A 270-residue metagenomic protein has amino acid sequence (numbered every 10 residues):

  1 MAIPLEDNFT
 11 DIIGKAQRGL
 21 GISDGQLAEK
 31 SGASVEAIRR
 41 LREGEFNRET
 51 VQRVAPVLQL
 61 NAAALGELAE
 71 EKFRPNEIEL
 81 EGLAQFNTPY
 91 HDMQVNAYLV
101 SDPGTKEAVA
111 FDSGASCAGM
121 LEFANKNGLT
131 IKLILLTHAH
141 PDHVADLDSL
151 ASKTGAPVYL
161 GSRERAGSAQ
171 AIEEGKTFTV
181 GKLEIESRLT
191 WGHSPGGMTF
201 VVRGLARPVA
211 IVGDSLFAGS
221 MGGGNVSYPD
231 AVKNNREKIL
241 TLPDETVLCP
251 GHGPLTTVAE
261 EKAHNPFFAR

Functional and structural regions predicted by a protein language model:
M1-L20: A short, Lys/Arg-rich alpha-helix, primarily the initiator
S23-A28, V54: Short alpha-helical "recognition helix" segments of helix-turn-helix
G32-F46: Recognition helix of helix-turn-helix/homeodomain-like DNA-binding domains that insert into the DNA major groove
E49-A64: DNA major-groove recognition helix of helix-turn-helix/homeodomain DNA-binding modules
L60-R74: Short C-terminal boundary/hinge segments that cap the last helix of small helical domains
P75-N127, F200-G213, G219: Conserved beta-strand hairpin/beta-sheet module of binuclear metal-dependent hydrolase folds, prominently
S116-E184, P208: Active-site HxH/HxHxD metal-binding segment of metal-dependent hydrolases
S194-R270: Metallo-beta-lactamase
